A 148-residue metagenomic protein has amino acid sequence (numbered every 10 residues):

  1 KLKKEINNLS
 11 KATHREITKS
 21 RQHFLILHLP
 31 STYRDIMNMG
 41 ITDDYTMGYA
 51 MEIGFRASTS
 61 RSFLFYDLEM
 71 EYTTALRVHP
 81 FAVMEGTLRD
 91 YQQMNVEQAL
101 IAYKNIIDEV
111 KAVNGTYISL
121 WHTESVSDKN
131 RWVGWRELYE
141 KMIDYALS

Functional and structural regions predicted by a protein language model:
K1: Glycine-rich phosphate-binding "P-loop"
N7-V110: Active-site-adjacent pocket scaffolds in enzyme catalytic domains
S10-A12, E97-S148: C-terminal domain-boundary segment and adjacent tail
